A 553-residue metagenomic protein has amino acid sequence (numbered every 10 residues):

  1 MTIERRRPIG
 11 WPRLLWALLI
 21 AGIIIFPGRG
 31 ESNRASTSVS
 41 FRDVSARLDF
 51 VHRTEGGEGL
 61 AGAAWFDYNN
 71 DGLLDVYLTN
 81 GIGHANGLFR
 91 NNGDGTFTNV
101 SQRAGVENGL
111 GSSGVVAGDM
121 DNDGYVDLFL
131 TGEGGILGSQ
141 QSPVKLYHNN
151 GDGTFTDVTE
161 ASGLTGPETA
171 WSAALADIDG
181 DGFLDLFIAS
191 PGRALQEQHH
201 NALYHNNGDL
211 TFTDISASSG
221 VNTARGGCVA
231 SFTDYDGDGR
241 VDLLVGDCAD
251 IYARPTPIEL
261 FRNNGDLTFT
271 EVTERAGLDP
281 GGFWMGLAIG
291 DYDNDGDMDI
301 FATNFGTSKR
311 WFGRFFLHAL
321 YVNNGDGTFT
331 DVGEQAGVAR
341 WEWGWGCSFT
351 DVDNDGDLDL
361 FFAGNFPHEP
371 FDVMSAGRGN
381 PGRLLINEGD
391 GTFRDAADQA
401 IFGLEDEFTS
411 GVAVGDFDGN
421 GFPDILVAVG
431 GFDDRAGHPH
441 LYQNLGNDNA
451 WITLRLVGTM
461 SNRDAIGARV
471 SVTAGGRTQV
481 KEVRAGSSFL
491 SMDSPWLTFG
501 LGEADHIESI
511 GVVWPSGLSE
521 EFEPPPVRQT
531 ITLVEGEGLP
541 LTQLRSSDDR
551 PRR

Functional and structural regions predicted by a protein language model:
W16-I24: Bacterial N-terminal signal peptides
I25-E58, R90-L110, Y147-E168, Y204-R225 (+8 more regions): Blade-edge motifs of beta-propeller repeat domains
R47-T79: Beta-strand-rich domains and repeat architectures in extracellular enzymes and scaffolds, especially beta-propellers
L48-H52, T392-R553: Gly/Ser/Thr/Pro-enriched helix-cap/hinge segments flanking short amphipathic alpha-helices
G59-N70, R90, G111-N122, H148 (+12 more regions): Beta-propeller blade termini
L73-N80, G124, L128-G132, L186-S190 (+5 more regions): Hydrophobic beta-strand segments that make up the repeating blades of beta-propeller and related beta-repeat
T131-S139, A189-Q198, G246-R254, T303-F315 (+1 more regions): Short, conserved, GDST-rich strand-edge loop motifs in beta-rich repeat architectures
T159, T165-F261, E271-T273, D279-I289 (+1 more regions): Solenoidal tandem-repeat scaffolds enriched in leucines and small polar residues
